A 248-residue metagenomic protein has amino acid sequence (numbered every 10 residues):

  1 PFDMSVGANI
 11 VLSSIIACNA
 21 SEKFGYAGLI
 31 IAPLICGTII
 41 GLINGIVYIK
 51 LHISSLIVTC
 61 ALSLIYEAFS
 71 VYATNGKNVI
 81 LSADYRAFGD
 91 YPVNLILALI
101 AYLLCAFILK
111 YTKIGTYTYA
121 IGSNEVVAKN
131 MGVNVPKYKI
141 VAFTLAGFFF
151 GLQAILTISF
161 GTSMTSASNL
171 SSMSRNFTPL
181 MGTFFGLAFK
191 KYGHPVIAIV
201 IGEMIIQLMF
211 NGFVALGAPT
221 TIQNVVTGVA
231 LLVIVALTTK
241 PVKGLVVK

Functional and structural regions predicted by a protein language model:
P1-K23, Y48, L180-G193, I197 (+1 more regions): Single transmembrane alpha-helix segments in multi-pass membrane proteins
A8, L12, A27-I35, I57 (+6 more regions): Hydrophobic alpha-helical transmembrane segments
N19, L42-K50, Y72-A73, F107 (+6 more regions): Membrane-interface helix caps of multi-pass small-molecule transporters
F24-S63, I201-G202: Alpha-helical transmembrane segments within multi-pass membrane transporters and channels
G25-A27, I31-P33, I39-N44, Y91-T165: Helix-loop-helix "hairpin" substructures at the membrane interface of multi-pass membrane proteins
L51, S55-T112, I140-V141, G161-S172 (+1 more regions): Transmembrane helix-bundle core of multi-pass membrane transporters and related energy-transducing complexes
S123-K137, M209-K248: Cytosolic-side transmembrane-helix boundaries in multi-pass membrane proteins
F150, T165-V225: Transmembrane alpha-helical segments in multi-pass inner-membrane proteins
